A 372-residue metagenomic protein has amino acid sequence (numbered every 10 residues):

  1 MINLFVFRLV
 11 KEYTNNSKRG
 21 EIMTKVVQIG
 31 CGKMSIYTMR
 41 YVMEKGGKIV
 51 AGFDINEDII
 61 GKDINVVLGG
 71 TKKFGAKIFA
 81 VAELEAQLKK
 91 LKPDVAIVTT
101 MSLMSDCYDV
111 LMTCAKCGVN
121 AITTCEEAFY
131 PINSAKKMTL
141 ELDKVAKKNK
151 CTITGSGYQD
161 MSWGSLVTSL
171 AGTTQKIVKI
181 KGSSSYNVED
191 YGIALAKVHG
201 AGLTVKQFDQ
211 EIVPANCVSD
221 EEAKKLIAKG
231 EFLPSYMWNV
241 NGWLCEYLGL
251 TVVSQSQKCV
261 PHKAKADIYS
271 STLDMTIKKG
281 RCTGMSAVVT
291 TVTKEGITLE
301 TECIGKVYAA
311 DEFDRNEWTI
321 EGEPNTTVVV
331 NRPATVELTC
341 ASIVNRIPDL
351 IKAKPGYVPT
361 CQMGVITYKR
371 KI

Functional and structural regions predicted by a protein language model:
N3-C117: N-terminal glycine-/serine-/threonine-rich beta1-alpha1-beta2 phosphate-ribose binding loop of Rossmann-like
I29, K33, G172-K306, D311 (+3 more regions): Active-site-lining helix/loop region of Rossmann-like oxidoreductase modules
I29, K33, Y37, L91 (+8 more regions): Conserved active-site and cofactor/substrate-binding residues in soluble primary-metabolism enzymes
I55, M101, C125-F129, Y158-Q159 (+1 more regions): Short, ordered loop/turn segments at secondary-structure junctions
N120-I122: A short hydrophobic/small-residue beta-strand
E126-N149: Rossmann-fold NAD(P)-binding glycine/threonine-rich loop
K147-K176: Short alpha-helices
K306-I372: C-terminal helical cap and adjacent loop that interface with cofactors, partners, or active-site loops
